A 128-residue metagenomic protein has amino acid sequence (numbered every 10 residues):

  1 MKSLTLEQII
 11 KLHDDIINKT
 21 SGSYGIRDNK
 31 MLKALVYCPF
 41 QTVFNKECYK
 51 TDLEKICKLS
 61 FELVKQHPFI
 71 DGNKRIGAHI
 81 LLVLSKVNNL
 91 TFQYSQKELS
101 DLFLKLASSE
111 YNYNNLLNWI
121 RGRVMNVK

Functional and structural regions predicted by a protein language model:
M1-K128: FIC/Doc superfamily catalytic core
